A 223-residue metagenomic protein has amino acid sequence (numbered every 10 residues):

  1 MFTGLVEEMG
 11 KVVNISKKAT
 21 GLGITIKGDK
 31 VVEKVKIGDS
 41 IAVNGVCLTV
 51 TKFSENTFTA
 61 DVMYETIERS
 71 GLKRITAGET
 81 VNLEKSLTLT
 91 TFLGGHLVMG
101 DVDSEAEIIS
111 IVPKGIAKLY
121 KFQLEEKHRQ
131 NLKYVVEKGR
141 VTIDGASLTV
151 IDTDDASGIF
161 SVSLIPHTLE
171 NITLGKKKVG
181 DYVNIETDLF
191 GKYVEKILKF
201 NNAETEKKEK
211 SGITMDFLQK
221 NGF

Functional and structural regions predicted by a protein language model:
M1-F223: Conserved loop->alpha-helix
